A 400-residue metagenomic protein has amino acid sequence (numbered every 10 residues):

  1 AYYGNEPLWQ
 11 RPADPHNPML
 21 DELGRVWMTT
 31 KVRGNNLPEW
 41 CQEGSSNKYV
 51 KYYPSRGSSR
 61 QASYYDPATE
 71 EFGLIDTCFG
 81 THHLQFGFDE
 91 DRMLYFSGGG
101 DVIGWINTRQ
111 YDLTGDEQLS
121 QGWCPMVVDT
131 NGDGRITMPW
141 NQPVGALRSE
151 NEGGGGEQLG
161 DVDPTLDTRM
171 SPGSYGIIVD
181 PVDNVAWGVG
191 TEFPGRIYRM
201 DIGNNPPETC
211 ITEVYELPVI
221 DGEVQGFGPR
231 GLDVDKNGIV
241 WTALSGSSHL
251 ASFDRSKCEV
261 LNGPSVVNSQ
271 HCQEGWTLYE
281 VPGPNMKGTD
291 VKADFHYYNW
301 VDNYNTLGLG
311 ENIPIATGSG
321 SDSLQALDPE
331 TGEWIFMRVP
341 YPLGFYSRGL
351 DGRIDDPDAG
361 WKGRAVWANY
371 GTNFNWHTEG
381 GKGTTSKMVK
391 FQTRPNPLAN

Functional and structural regions predicted by a protein language model:
A1, M28-G57, G100-V127, G188-R199 (+2 more regions): Short, conserved, GDST-rich strand-edge loop motifs in beta-rich repeat architectures
A1-R11, Y52-F79, R109-P172, G203-F227 (+3 more regions): Surface-exposed loop and turn segments in beta-propeller and other repeat-based domains that flank or scaffold
A1-R25, T29-N35, E39-R56, S63-P67 (+9 more regions): Extended surface/linker regions that mediate inter-domain or inter-protein docking in multi-component redox
P7-L23, H83-D91, L147-D183, Q225-I239 (+3 more regions): Structural signature of eukaryotic scaffold interfaces centered on beta-propeller domains
P18, R60-Y64, V102-I103, P125 (+7 more regions): Hydrophobic beta-strand positions in blades of beta-propellers and related beta-sheet-rich domains
R25-T29, R92-S97, V185-V189, I239-A243 (+3 more regions): Conserved beta-propeller blade signature
V102-G104, H249-S252, P342-N400: Blade-level signature of beta-propeller repeat domains, shared across WD40, Kelch, NHL, RCC1 and BNR/Asp-box propellers
G310-G352: Intrinsically disordered, low-complexity segments enriched in Gly and acidic/Ser/Thr residues that form flexible
